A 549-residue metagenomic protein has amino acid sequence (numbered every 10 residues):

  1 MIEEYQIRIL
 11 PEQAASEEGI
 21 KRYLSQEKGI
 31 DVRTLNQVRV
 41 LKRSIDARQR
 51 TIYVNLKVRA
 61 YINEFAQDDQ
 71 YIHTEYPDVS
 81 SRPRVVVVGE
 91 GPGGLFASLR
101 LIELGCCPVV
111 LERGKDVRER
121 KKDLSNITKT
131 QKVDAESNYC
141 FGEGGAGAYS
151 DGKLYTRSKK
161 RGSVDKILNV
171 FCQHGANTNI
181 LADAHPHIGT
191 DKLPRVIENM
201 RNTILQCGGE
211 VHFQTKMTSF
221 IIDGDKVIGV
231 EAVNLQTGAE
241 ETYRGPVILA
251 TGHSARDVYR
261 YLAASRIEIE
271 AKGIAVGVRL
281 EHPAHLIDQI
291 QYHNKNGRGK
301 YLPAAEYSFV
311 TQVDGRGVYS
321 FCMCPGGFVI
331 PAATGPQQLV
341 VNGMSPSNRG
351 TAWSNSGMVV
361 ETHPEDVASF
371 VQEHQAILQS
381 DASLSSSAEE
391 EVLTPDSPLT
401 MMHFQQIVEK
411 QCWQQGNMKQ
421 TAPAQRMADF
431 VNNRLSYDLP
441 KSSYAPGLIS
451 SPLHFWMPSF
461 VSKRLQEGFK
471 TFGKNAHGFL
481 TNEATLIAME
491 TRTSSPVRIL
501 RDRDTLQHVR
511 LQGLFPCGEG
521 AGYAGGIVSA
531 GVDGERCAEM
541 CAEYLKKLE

Functional and structural regions predicted by a protein language model:
I2-V54, V58-Y149, K153-E549: Residues forming the flavin
